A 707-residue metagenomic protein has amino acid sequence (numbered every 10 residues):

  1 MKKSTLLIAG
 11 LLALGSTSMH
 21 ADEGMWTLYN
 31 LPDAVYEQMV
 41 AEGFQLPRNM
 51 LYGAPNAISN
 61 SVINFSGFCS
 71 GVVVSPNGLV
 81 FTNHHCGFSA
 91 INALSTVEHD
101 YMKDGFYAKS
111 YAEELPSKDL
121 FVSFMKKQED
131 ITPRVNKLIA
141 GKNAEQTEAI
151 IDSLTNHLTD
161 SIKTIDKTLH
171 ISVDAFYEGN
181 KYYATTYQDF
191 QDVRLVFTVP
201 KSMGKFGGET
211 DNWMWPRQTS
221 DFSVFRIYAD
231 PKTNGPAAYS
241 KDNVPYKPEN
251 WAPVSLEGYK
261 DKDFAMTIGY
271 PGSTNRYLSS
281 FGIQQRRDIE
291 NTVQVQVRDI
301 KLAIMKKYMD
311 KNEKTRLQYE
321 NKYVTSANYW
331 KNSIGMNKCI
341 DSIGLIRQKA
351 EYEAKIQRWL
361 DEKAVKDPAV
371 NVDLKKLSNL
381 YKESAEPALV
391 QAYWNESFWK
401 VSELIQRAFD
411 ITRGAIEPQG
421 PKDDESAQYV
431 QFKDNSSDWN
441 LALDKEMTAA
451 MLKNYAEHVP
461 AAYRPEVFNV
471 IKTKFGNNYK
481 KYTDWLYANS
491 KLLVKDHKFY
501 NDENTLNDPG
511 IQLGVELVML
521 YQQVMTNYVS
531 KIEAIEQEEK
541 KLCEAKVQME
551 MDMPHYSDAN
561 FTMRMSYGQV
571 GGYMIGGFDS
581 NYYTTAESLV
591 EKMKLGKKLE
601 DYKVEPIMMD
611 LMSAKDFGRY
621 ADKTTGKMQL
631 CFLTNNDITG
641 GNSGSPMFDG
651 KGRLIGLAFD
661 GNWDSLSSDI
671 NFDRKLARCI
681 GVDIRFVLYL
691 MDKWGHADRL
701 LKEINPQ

Functional and structural regions predicted by a protein language model:
K2-T5, G10, T17-Q707: Terminal presequence/propeptide segments associated with secretion/organelle targeting and zymogen/polyprotein
